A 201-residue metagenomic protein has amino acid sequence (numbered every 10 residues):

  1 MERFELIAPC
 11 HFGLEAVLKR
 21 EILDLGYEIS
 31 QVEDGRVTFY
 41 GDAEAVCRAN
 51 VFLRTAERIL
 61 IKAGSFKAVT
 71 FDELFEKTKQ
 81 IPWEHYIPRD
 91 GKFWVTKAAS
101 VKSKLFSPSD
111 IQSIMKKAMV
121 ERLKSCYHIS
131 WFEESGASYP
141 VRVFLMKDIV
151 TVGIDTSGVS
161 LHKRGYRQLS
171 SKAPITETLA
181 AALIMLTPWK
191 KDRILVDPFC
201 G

Functional and structural regions predicted by a protein language model:
E2-Y139: Non-catalytic nucleic-acid substrate-recognition regions in nucleic-acid-modifying enzymes
D34, I154-T156, F199: Glycine-rich, histidine-containing beta strand-loop boundary motifs that form or position
W83-I87, P174, I184-D192: Glycine-rich helix-loop-beta junction characteristic of Rossmann-like nucleotide cofactor-binding loops
V95, V143, L183: A residue-level signal for conserved active-site and pocket-lining positions in enzyme catalytic cores
Q112, K116, V120, P140 (+2 more regions): Hydrophobic, well-ordered secondary-structure segments
V141-I154: C-terminal edge-of-domain segments
V152-L186: SAM-dependent Rossmann-like transferase core, predominantly class I methyltransferases with a strong bias toward
K191-G201: Conserved class I S-adenosyl-L-methionine
